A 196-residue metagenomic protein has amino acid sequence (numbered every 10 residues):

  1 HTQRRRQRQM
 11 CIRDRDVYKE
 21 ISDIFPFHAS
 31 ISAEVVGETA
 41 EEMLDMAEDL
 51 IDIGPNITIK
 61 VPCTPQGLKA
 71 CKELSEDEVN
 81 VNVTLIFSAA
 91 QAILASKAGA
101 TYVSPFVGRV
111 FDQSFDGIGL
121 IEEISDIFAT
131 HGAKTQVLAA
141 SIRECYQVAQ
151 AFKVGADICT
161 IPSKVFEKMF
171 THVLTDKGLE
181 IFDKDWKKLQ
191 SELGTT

Functional and structural regions predicted by a protein language model:
H1-I12: Single conserved hydrophobic/aromatic residue that forms the stacking wall/gate of nucleotide- or nucleobase-binding
Q9, L85, Y102-Q113, A156-T175: Glycine-rich phosphate-binding active-site loops on the catalytic face of alpha/beta enzymes
Q9, S32-T39, N56-P65, N80-I93 (+2 more regions): Catalytic beta/alpha-barrel core
R15-H28, E48-I53, S96-G99, K153: Acidic (Asp/Glu)-rich catalytic clusters
R15-I31, L68-V79, G117-V137, D183-L193: Alpha-helix-loop-beta-strand connector modules within alpha/beta enzyme cores
E42-M46, A70, S88-A98, R143-D157: Catalytic cores of alpha/beta
I53-I57, E73-N82, K97-S104, K153-C159: Glycine-enriched alpha-helix->loop->beta-strand junction motifs that scaffold or abut catalytic
F128-T196: C-terminal alpha-helical cap/extension of soluble enzyme domains
